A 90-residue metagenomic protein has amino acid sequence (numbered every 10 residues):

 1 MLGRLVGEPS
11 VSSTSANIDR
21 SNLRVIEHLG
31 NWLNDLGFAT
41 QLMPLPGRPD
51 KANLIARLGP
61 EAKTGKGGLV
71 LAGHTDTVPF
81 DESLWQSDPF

Functional and structural regions predicted by a protein language model:
M1-F90: Acidic/His- and Gly-rich active-site-bordering loop/insert found across diverse amide/peptide-bond hydrolases
